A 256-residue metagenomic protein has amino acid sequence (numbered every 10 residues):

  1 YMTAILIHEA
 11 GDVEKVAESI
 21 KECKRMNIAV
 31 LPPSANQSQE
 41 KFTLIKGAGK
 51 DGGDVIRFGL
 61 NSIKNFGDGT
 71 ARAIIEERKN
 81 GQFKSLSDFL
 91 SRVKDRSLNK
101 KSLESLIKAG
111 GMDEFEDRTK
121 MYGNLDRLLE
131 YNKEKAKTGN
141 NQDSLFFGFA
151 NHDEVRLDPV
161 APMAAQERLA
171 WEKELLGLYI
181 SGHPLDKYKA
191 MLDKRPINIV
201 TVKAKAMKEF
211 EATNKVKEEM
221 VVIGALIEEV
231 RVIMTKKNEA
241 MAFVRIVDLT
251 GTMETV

Functional and structural regions predicted by a protein language model:
T3, V13-A17, K21-V216: Sliding clamp-binding short linear motifs that recruit DNA-associated proteins to replication/repair hubs
T3-A4, G177-L178, I223, V244-R245: Conserved, well-structured core segments
A10: Aromatic-lined ligand-binding clefts that engage carbohydrates, nucleic acids, or primary amines
C23, E219-R231, I246: OB-fold and OB-like beta-barrel modules that bind single-stranded nucleic acids
G47, I233-T235: Short beta-strand micro-motifs enriched in acidic
D54, E219-V221, A240: Residues at beta-strand starts and edge strands
K64, G224, K237: Short glycine-rich loop/turn motifs that provide flexible caps or phosphate-binding loops at active sites
T235-V256: OB-fold (S1/OB) nucleic-acid-binding surfaces
